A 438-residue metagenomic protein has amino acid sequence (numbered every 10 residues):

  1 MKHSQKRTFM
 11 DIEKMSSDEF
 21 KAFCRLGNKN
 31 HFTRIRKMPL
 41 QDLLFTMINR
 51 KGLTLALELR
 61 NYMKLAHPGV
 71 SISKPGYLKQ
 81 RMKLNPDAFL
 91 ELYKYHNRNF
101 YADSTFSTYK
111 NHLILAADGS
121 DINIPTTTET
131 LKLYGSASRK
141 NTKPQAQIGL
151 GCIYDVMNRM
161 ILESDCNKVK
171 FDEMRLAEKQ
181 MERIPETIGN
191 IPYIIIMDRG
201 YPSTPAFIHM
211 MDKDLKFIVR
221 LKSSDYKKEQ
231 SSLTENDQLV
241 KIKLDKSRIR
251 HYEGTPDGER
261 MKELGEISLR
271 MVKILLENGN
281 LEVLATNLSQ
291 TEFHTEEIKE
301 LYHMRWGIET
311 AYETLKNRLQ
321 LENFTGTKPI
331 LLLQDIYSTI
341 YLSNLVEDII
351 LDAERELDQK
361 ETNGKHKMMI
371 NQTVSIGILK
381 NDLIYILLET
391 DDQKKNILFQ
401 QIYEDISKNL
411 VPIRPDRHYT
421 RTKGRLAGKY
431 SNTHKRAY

Functional and structural regions predicted by a protein language model:
M1-L53, G69-S71, Y77-L84, A88-K94 (+4 more regions): Single, function-defining residue in the core of a domain
G52-A66: Short, charged amphipathic recognition helices of the HTH superfamily and cognate SANT/SANTA-like modules
H96-T105: A short, well-structured juxtamembrane/interface segment
S138-K140: Outer-membrane beta-barrel proteins
